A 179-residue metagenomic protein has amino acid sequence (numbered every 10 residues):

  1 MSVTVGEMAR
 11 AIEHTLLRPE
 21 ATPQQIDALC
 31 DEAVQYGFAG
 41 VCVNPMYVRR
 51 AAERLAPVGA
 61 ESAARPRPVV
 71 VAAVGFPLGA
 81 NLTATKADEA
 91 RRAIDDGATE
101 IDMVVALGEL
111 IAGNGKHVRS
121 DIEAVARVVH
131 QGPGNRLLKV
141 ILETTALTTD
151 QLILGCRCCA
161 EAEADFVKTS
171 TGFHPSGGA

Functional and structural regions predicted by a protein language model:
S2-Y36, M46-P57, E61-A179: Alpha/beta enzyme core
V41-V43: Short, hydrophobic beta-strand segments that form beta-sheet elements in well-ordered domains
